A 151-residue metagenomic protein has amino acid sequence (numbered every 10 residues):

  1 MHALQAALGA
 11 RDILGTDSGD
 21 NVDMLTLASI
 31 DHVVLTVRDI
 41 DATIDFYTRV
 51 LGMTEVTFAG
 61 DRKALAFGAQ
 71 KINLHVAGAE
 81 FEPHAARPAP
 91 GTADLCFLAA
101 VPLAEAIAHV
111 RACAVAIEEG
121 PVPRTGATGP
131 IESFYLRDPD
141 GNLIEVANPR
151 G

Functional and structural regions predicted by a protein language model:
M1-L4, L8-D31, L35-T57, F67-E119 (+1 more regions): Glyoxalase I/VOC metalloenzyme domain signal
A59, T128-I131: Short, small/polar residue-rich loop motifs at catalytic or cofactor-binding pockets
E118-G126: Short, basic/aromatic recognition patches
P121, P130-S133: Low-complexity, intrinsically disordered Gly/Pro/Thr-rich segments
